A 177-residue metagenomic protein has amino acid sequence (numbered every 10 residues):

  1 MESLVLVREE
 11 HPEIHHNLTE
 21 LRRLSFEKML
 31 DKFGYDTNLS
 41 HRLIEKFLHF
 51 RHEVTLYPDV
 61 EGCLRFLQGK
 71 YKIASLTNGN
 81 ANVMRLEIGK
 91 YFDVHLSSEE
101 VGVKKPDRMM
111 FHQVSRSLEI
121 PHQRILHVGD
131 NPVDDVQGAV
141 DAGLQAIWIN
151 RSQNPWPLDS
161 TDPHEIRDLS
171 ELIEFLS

Functional and structural regions predicted by a protein language model:
M1-P58: N-terminal helical cap/lid subdomain that shapes the substrate entry/recognition surface in HAD-like hydrolases
Y35-T37, E61, R65, Y71-S177: Asp-based, Mg2+/Mn2+-dependent phosphohydrolase catalytic module
